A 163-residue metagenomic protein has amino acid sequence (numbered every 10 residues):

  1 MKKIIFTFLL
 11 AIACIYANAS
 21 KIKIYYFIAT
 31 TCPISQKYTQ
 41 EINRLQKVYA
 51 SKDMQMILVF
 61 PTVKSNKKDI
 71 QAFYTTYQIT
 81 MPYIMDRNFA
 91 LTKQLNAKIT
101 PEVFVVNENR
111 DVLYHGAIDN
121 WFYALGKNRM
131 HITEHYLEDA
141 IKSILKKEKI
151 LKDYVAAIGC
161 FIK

Functional and structural regions predicted by a protein language model:
I5-N18: Hydrophobic h-region of N-terminal signal peptides that target proteins for export in Gram-negative bacteria
S20-P33, I141: Short active-site neighborhood of thiol/selenol oxidoreductases, capturing the structured segment around
K21-I22, K52-M56, I79-M81, E108-N109: Loop/turn elements at helix/coil->beta-strand transitions in domains of secreted/extracellular proteins
A29-T39, V63, V103, C160-K163: Short, thiol/selenol-centered motifs that function as redox-active sites or metal-ligating centers
K37-T76, M85-Q94: Structural microenvironment flanking redox-active thiols in thiol-disulfide oxidoreductases
Y74-N107, V112-L113: Short, internal strand/loop/helix patches that form the active-site neighborhood or redox-interaction surface
V112-K163: Thiol-/selenol-based redox modules, centered on thioredoxin-like and closely related oxidoreductase domains
